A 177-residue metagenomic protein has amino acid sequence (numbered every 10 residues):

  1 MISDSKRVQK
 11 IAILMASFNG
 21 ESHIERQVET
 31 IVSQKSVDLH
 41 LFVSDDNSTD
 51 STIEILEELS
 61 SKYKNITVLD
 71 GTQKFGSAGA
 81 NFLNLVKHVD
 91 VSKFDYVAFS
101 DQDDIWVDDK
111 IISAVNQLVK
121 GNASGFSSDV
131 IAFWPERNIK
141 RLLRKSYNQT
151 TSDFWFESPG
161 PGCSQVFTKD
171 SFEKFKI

Functional and structural regions predicted by a protein language model:
K10-A12, H40: Cell-envelope/extracellular polymer assembly enzymes that use nucleotide-activated donors
G20-S33: Short, well-formed alpha-helical segments that are part of the catalytic scaffolds of diverse glycosyltransferases
L39-N47, L69-G71: Short beta-strand/loop segment that forms part of the nucleotide-sugar
D45-I55, F75: A conserved acidic beta->alpha catalytic loop
T72-V86, I111-S171: Flexible acidic/His/Gly-enriched loops in nucleotide-sugar-dependent glycosyltransferase catalytic domains
L83-Y96: Active-site nucleotide-sugar/metal-binding loop of Leloir-type enzymes
F94-I105: Short beta-strand-to-loop acidic/aromatic patch adjacent to the donor-nucleotide binding site
K176-I177: Donor nucleotide-sugar recognition loop
